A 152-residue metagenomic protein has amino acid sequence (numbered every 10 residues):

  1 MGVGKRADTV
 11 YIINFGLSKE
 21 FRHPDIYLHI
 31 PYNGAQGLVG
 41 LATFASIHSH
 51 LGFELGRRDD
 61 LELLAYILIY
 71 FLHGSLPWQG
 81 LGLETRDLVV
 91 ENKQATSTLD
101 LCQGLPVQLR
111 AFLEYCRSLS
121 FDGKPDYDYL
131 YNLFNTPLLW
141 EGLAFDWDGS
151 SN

Functional and structural regions predicted by a protein language model:
M1-T43: Activation segment/activation loop of eukaryotic-type protein kinase catalytic domains
I47-D59: Conserved end of the kinase activation segment
Y66-L76: Short conserved helix-turn element in protein kinase catalytic domains
S75-S120: C-terminal lobe of the eukaryotic/viral protein kinase catalytic domain
L88, A144-N152: Post-kinase regulatory C-tail/linker adjacent to protein kinase catalytic domains
Y115-F145: Terminal C-lobe "cap" of eukaryotic-type protein kinase domains
